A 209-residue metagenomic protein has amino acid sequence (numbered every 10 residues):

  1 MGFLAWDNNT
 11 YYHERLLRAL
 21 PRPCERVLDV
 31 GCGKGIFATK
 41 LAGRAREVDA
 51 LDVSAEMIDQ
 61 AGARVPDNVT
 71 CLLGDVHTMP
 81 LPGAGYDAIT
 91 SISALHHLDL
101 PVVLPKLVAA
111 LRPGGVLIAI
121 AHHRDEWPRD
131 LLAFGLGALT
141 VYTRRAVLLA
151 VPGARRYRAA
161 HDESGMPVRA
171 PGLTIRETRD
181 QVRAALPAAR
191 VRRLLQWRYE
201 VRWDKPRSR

Functional and structural regions predicted by a protein language model:
D7-E25: Conserved alpha-helix/loop element of class I SAM-dependent methyltransferases that forms part of the SAM/SAH-binding
E25-G31: Conserved class I S-adenosyl-L-methionine
K34-T78: Class I SAM-dependent methyltransferase SAM/SAH-binding core
L81-A88: A short acidic, Gly/Pro-enriched loop at the edge of an enzyme's catalytic core that lines a small-molecule cofactor
A88-A94, L100: A short beta-strand submotif of the Rossmann-like class I SAM-dependent methyltransferase core that lines
L98-L107: A short, conserved alpha-helix within the catalytic core of class I
I118-V147: Conserved class I S-adenosyl-L-methionine
V168-P187: Short alpha-helix
